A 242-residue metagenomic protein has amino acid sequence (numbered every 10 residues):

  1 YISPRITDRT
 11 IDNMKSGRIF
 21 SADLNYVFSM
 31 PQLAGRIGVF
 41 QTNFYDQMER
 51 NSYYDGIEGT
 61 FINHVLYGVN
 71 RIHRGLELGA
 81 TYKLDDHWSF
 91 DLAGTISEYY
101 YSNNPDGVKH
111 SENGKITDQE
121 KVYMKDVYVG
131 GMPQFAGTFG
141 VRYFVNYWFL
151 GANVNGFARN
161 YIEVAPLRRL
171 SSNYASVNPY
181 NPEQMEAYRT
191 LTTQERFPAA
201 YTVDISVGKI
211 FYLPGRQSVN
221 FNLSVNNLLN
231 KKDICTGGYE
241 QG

Functional and structural regions predicted by a protein language model:
Y1-I6, S16, Q32-A34, N43-E49 (+5 more regions): Gram-negative outer-membrane beta-barrel proteins
Y1-T10, N51-H64, S102-D126, P166-L191 (+1 more regions): Solvent-exposed loop segments that connect transmembrane elements
Y1-Y45, D55-K83, V129-F135, R196: Outer-membrane beta-barrel signature, preferentially recognizing the C-terminal barrel domain of Gram-negative
G17-A22, S89, I96, D126-G242: Conserved C-terminal beta-signal and adjacent last beta-strands/turns of outer-membrane beta-barrel proteins
N25-V27, G75, P105, S206 (+1 more regions): Intrinsic disorder/low-complexity detector
Q41-N43, H64-P166: Gram-negative outer-membrane beta-barrel transporters
